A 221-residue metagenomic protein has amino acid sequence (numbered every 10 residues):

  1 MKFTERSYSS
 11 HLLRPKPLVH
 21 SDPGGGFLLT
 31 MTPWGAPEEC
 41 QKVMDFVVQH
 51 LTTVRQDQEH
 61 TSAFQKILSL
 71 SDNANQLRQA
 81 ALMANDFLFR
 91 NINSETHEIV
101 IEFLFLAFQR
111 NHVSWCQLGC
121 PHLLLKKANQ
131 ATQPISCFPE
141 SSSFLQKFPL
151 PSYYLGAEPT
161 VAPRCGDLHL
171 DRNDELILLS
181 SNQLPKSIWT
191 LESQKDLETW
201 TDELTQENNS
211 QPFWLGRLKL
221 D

Functional and structural regions predicted by a protein language model:
M1-H60, T96-F105, H112-V113, P121-K126 (+2 more regions): N-terminal entry segment of metal-dependent catalytic domains or homologous docking segments
K2, G166-D221: C-terminal catalytic subdomain
T32, Q117-G119, L179-Q183: Structural motif
Q49-E95, W189-S210: Helix-loop-helix
N73, Q130-L178: Conserved, helical-rich catalytic subdomain that frames metal- and/or nucleotide-binding sites in enzyme alpha/beta
A80-M83, F87-I92, R110-V113, S136 (+2 more regions): Conserved short alpha-helical segments that host acidic/polar catalytic motifs at enzyme active sites
F108, K126-A128, G216-D221: Short beta-strand-to-coil "C-cap" segments at the C-terminal boundary of structured domains/repeats, marking
C120-L123, Q130-Q133, S141, L184-P185: Short, surface-exposed beta-strand-loop junctions and turns on beta-sheet-rich folds
